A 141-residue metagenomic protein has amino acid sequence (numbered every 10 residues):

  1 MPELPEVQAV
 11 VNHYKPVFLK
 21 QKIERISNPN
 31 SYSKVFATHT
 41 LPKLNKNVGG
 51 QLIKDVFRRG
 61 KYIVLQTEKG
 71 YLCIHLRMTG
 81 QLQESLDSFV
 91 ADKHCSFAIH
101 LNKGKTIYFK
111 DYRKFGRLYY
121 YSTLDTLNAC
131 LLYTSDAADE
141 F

Functional and structural regions predicted by a protein language model:
M1-E68, F89-A91, H100-K105: Extended, highly charged segments
E68, L72-S135: Phosphate/anion-contacting hairpin/loop surfaces
D136-F141: A short, hydrophobic C-terminal helix/tail in secreted or cell-surface proteins
